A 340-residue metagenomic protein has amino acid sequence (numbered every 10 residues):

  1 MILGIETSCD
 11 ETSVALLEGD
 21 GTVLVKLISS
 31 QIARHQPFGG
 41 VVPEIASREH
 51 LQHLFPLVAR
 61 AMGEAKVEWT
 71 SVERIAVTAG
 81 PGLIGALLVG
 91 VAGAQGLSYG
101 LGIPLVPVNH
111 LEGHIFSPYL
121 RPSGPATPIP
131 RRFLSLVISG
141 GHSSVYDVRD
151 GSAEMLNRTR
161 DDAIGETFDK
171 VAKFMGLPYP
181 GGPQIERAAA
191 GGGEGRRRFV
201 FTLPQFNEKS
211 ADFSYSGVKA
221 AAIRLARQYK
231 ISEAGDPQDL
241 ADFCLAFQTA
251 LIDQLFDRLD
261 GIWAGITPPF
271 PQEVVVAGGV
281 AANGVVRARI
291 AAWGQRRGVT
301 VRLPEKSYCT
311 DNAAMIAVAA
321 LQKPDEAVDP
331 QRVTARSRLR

Functional and structural regions predicted by a protein language model:
M1-P81, H110: N-terminal beta-alpha supersecondary unit
T12-E18, S135-V137, S143-D147: Short beta-strand scaffold segments in enzyme catalytic cores
W69-A79, P268-V280, R302-P304: Short glycine-rich phosphate-binding loop at a beta-alpha junction
P107-V108, E273, A291-M315: Conserved phosphate-binding/catalytic loops in two-lobed NTP-binding clefts
V108-F133, A319-A320: Conserved phosphate-binding catalytic cores of ATP/NTP-utilizing and phosphoryl-transfer enzymes
D150-G193, K219-Y229: Glycine-rich phosphate-binding loop plus the immediately following alpha-helix
R187-V274, N283-R296, A327: A contiguous, well-structured pocket-lining segment that forms one wall/lid of small-molecule binding clefts in soluble
P304-R340: Glycine-rich phosphate-binding/hydrolytic loop that grips phosphoryl groups
